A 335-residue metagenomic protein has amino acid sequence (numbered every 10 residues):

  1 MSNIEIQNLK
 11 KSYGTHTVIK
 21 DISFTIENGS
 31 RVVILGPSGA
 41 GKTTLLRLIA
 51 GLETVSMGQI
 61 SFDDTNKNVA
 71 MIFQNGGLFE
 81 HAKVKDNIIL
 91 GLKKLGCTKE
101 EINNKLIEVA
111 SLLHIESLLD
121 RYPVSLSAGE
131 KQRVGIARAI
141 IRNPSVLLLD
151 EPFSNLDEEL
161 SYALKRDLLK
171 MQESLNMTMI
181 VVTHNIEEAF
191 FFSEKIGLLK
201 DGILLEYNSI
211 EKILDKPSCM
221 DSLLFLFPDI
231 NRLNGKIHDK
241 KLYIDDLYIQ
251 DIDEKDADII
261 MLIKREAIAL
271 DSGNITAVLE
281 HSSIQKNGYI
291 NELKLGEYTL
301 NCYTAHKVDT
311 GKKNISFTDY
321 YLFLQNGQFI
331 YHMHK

Functional and structural regions predicted by a protein language model:
V33, N68-G77, I180: ABC nucleotide-binding domain signature
L35-P37: The feature captures the beta-strand-to-loop junction immediately N-terminal to the Walker
A50: Helix-to-loop junction immediately C-terminal to a conserved catalytic motif
M57-K67: Conserved ABC transporter NBD signature motif
A70, K83-M220: ABC ATPase nucleotide-binding domains
F73-G77, H81-A82, F153, S283: ABC ATPase nucleotide-binding domain signature
K241-K335: Non-catalytic connector elements of ABC transporters
